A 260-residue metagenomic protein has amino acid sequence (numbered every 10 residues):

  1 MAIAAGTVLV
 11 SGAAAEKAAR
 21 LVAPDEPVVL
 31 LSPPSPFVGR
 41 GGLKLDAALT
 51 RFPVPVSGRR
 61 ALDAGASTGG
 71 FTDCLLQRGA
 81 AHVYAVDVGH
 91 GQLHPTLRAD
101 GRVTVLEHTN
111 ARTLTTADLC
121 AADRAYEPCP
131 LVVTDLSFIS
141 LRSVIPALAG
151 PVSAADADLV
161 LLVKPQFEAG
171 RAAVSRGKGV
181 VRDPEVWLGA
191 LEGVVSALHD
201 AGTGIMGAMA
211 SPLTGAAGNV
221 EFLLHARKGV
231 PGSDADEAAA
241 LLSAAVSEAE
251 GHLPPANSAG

Functional and structural regions predicted by a protein language model:
M1-P24, R60-D63, A81: A basic, amphipathic helix-loop patch mediating RNA/tRNA/ribosome contacts
V56-S67, L75: Conserved class I S-adenosyl-L-methionine
S67-T72, G89: Residues at the N-terminus of the alpha-helix immediately C-terminal to the conserved SAM/SAH-binding loop
C74-H82: Conserved S-adenosyl-L-methionine
A81-S143: S-adenosyl-L-methionine
R142-V160: A short glycine-rich, Lys/Arg-flanked "PGG" loop and its adjoining helix->strand segment in the class I
P165-R182: Short, glycine-/aromatic-enriched active-site segment of Class I SAM-dependent methyltransferases
V220, R227-G260: Flexible, glycine-/basic-rich loop-and-beta segments that form/coincide with the SAM-dependent methyltransferase
